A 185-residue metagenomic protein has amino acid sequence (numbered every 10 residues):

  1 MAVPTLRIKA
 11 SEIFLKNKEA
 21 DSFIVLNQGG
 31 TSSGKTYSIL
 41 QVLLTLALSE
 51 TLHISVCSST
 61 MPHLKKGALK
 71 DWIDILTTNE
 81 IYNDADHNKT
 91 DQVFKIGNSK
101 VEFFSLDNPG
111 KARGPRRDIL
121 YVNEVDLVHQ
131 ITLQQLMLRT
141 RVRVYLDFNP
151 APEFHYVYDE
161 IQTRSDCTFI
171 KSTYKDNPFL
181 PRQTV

Functional and structural regions predicted by a protein language model:
M1-V185: Phosphate/NTP-binding elements of NTP-utilizing enzymes
